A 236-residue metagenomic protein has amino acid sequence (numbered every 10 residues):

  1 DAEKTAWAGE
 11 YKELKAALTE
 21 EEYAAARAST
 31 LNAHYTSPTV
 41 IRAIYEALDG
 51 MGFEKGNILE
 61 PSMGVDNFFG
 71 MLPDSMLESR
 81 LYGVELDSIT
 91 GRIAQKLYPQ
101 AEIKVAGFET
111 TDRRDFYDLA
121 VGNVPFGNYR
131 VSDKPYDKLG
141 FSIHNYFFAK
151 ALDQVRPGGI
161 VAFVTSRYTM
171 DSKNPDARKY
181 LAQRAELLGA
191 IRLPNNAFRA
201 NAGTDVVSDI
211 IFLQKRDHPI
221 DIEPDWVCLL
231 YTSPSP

Functional and structural regions predicted by a protein language model:
D1-L97: Class I S-adenosyl-L-methionine
Q100-G107: Conserved SAM-binding strand-loop segment of SAM-dependent methyltransferases
D112-A120: A short acidic, Gly/Pro-enriched loop at the edge of an enzyme's catalytic core that lines a small-molecule cofactor
V124-F147: Mobile active-site "lid"/loop adjacent to the S-adenosyl-L-methionine
F141-A197: Conserved Class I SAM-dependent methyltransferase catalytic core
G189-R216: Class I S-adenosyl-L-methionine
Y231-P236: Conserved small/polar residues in nucleotide/adenosyl-binding loops
